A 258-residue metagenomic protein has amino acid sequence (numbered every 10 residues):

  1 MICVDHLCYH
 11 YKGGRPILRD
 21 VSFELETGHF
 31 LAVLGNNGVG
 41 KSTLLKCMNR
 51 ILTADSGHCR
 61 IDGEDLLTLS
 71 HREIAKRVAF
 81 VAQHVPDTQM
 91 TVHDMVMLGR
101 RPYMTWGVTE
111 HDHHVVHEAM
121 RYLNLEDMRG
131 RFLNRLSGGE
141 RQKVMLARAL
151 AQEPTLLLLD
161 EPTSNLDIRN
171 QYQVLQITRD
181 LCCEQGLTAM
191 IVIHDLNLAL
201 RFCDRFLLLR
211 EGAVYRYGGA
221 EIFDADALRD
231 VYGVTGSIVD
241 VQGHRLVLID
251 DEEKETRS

Functional and structural regions predicted by a protein language model:
L34-N36: The feature captures the beta-strand-to-loop junction immediately N-terminal to the Walker
N49: Helix-to-loop junction immediately C-terminal to a conserved catalytic motif
G57-D65, I74: Conserved ABC transporter NBD signature motif
E110-M128, E153: Conserved ABC ATPase "signature" region
F132-L136, E140: Conserved ABC ATPase signature
L157-E161: Catalytic Walker B motif of ABC-type/P-loop ATPase nucleotide-binding domains
V231-S258: ABC ATPase nucleotide-binding domains
